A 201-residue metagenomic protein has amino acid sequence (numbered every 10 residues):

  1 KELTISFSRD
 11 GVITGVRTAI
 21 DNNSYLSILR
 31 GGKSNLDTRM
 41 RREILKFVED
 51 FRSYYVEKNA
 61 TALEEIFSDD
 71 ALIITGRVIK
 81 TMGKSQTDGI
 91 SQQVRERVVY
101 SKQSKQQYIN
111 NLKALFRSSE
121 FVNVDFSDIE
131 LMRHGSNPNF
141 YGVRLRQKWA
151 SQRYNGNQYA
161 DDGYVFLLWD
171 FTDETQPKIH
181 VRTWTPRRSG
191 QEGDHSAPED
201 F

Functional and structural regions predicted by a protein language model:
K1-S8, T87-Y159: Surface-exposed, charged secondary-structure patches
E2-V12, I20, G156-K178: A short, surface-exposed beta-strand/turn
G11-E57, T61, E65: Short, low-complexity N-terminal intrinsically disordered segments enriched in polar/charged residues
I13-G15, V124-F126, I179: Hydrophobic residues on conserved beta-strands that form the core of alpha/beta folds
V16-S27, K148-S151, H180-E199: Short, solvent-exposed aromatic-acidic interface loops
L29-S34, T81-R97: A solvent-exposed, charged loop/short amphipathic helix patch at secondary-structure junctions
R52-V56, S68-L72, N110-F121: Sec-exported extracytoplasmic/periplasmic mature domains
K58-Q86: Short, well-ordered alpha-helical segments enriched in acidic and aromatic residues
